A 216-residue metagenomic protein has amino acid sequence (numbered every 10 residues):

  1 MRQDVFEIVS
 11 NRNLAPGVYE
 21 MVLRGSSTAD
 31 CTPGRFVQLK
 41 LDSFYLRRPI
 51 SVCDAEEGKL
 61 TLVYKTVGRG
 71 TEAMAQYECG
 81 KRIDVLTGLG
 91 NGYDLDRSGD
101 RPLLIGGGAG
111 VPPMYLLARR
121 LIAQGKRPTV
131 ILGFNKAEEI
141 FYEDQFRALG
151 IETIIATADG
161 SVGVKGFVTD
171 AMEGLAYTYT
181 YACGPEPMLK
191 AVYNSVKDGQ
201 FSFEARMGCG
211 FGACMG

Functional and structural regions predicted by a protein language model:
R2-K81: Ferredoxin-reductase
R69-R206: FNR/FR-type flavoprotein reductase catalytic core
C209, C214: Short cysteine clusters
